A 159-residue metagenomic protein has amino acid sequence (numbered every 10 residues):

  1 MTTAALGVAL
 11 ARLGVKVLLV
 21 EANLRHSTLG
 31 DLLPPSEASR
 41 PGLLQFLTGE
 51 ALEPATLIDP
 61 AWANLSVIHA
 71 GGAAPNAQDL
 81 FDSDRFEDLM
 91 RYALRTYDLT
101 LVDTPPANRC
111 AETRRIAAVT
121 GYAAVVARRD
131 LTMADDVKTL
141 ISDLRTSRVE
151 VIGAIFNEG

Functional and structural regions predicted by a protein language model:
M1-G159: P-loop NTP-binding module
